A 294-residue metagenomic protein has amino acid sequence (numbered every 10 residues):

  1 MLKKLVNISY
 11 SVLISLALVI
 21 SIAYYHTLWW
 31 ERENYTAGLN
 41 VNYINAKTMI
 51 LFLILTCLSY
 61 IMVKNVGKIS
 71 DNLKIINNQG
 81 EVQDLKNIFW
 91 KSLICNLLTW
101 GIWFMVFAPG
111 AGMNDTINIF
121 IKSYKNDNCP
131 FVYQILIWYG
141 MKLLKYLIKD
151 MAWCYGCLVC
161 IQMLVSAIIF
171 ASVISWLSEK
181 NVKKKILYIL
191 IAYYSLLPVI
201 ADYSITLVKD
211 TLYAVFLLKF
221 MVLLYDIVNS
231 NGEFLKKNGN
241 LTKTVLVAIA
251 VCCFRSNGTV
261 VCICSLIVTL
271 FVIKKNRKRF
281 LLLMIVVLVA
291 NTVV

Functional and structural regions predicted by a protein language model:
M1-I20, A37-I102: Start-transfer (signal-anchor) and selected internal transmembrane alpha helices of multi-pass inner/ER membrane
K47-M49, I135, Y146-I168: Loop-to-helix entry region of an early transmembrane alpha helix in multi-pass inner-membrane enzymes
V106-I119, K125-G140, L144, I148-W153: Extracytoplasmic catalytic/substrate-binding loops of multi-pass membrane glycan-assembly enzymes
C160-N181, K219: Transmembrane-helix motifs of polytopic, lipid-linked glycan transferases
S172, L212-N231, A248, S265-L266: Specific aromatic-rich, kink-prone transmembrane helix
I205-L212: Short acidic/glycine- and proline-prone juxtamembrane loop motifs at membrane-interface regions of multi-pass membrane
N240-R255, L266, V286-N291: Membrane-interface alpha helices of multi-pass inner-membrane proteins
V260, R279-V294: Juxtamembrane membrane-water interface segments immediately following transmembrane helices in multi-pass
